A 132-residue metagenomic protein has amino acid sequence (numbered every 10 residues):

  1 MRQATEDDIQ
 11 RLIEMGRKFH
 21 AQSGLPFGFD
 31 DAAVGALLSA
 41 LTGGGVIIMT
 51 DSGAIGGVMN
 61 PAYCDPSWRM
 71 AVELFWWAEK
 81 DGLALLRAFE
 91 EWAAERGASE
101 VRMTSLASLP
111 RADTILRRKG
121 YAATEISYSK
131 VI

Functional and structural regions predicted by a protein language model:
M1-G28: Short amphipathic alpha-helix that is part of the acyltransferase structural core
A36-M49: A short helix-loop-beta-strand connector motif used in the catalytic cores of GNAT acetyltransferases and, in some
M49-N60: Conserved beta-strand in the GNAT
P61-E73, T124: A conserved beta-turn-beta hairpin within the catalytic core of GNAT-like acetyltransferases that forms part
A71-G82: A short, internal acetyl-CoA/4′-phosphopantetheine-binding micro-motif in the GNAT/acyltransferase core
D81-E95: Conserved acetyl-CoA-binding loop-helix of GNAT-fold acetyltransferases
R96-S105: Conserved GNAT acetyl-CoA-binding A-motif
A107-I126: Conserved active-site alpha-helix within GNAT-family acetyltransferase domains
